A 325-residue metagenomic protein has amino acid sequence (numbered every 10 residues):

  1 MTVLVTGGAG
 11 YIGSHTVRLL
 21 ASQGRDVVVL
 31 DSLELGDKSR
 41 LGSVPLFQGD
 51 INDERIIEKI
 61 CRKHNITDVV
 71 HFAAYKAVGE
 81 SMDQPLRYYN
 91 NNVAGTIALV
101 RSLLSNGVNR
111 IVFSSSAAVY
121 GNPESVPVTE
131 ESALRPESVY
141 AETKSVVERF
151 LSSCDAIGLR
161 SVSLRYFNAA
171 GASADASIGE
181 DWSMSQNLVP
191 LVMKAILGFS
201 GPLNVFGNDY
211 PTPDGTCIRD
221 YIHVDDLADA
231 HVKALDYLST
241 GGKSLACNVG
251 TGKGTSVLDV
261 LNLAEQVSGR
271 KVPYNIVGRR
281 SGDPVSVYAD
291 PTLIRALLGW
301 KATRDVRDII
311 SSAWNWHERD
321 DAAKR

Functional and structural regions predicted by a protein language model:
M1-A172: N-terminal Rossmann-like NAD(P)+-binding domain of SDR-like oxidoreductases, especially those catalyzing
K38, F167-L188, G198-R219: Short, flexible, glycine-rich and Lys/Arg-enriched loop motifs at helix boundaries that contact anionic partners
G49, D181-S185, K253, A302: Residue-level signature of the cytosolic catalytic core of signaling kinases
Y89, E137-S145, I178, W182-P190 (+1 more regions): Short-chain dehydrogenase/reductase
L191-R325: C-terminal substrate-binding subdomain of Rossmann-fold SDR/epimerase-dehydratase oxidoreductases
